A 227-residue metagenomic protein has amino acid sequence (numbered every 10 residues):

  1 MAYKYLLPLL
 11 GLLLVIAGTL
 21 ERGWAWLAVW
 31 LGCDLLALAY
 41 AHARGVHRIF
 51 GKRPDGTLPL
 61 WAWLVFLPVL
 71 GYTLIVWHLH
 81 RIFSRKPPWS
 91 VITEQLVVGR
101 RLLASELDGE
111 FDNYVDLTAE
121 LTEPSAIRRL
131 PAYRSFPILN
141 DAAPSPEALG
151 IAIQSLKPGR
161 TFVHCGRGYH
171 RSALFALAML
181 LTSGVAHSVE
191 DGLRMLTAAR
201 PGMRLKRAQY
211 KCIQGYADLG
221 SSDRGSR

Functional and structural regions predicted by a protein language model:
M1-R81: N-terminal membrane-anchoring alpha-helices
L12, R100, Y169: Gly/Ser/Thr-rich helix-start
L74-V163, L181-A217: Cysteine-based protein phosphatase catalytic domain of the PTP/DSP
R160-L177: A phosphate-binding catalytic loop at a beta-strand-loop-alpha-helix junction that coordinates phosphoryl groups
